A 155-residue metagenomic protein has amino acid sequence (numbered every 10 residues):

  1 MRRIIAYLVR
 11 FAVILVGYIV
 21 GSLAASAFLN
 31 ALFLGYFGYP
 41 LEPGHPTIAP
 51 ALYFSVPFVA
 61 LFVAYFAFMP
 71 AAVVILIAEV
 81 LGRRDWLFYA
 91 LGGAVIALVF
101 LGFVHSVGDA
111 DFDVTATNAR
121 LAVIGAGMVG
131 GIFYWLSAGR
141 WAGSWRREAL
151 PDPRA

Functional and structural regions predicted by a protein language model:
M1-A155: Juxtamembrane/disordered regions of integral membrane proteins
